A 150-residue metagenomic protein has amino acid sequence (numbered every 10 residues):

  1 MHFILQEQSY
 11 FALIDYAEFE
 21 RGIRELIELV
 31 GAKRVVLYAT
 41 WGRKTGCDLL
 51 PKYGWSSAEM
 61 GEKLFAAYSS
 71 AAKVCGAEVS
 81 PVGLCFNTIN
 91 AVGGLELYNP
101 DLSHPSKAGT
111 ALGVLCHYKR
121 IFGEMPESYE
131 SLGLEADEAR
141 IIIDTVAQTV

Functional and structural regions predicted by a protein language model:
M1-K107, M125-P126: Alpha-helical cap/lid subdomain in secreted, periplasmic, or secretory-pathway luminal O-acyl-processing enzymes
H104, V114-V150: Conserved catalytic region of serine esterases and O-acyltransferases that act on ester linkages in lipids
